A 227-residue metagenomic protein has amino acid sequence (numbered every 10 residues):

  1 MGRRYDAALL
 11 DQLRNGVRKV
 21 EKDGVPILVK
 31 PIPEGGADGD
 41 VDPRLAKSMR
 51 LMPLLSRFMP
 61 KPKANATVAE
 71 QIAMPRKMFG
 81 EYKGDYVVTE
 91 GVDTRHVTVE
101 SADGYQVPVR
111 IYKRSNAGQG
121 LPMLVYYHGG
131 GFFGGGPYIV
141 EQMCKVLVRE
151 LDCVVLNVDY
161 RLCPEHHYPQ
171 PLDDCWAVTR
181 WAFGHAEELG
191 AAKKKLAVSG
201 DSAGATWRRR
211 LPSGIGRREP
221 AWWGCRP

Functional and structural regions predicted by a protein language model:
M1-V107, I111: A glycine/proline-hinged amphipathic helix-loop "lid/cap" segment that gates access to hydrophobic ligand pockets
V109, G120-G131: Short beta-strand element of the alpha/beta-hydrolase
Y126, G131-G134, I139, V155 (+1 more regions): Serine-hydrolase catalytic-loop signature spanning alpha/beta hydrolases and amidase-signature enzymes
Y138-V158, D173: Short amphipathic alpha-helix adjacent to the substrate-entry channel of hydrolases
D159-C163: Short beta-to-alpha linker loops that shape the active-site pocket of alpha/beta-hydrolase fold enzymes
H167-R180: Active-site loop/oxyanion-hole signature of alpha/beta-hydrolase fold enzymes
A177-P227: Primarily recognizes the serine-hydrolase "nucleophile elbow" in alpha/beta-hydrolase and SGNH/GDSL folds
